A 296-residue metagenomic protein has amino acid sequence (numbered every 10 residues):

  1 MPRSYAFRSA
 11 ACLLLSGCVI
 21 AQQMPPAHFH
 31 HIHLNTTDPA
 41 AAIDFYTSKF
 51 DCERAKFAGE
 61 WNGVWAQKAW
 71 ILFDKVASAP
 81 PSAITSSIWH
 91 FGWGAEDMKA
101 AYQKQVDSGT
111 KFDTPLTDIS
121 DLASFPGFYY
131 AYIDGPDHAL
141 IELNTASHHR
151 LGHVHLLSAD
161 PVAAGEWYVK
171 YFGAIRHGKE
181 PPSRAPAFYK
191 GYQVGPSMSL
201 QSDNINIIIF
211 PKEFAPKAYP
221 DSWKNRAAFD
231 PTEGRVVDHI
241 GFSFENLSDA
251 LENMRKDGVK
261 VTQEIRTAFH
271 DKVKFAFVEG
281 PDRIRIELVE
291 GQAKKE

Functional and structural regions predicted by a protein language model:
M1-A6: N-terminal secretory signal peptides that target proteins for export/translocation
R8-C18: Bacterial N-terminal signal peptides
I20-Q22: Terminal presequence/propeptide segments associated with secretion/organelle targeting and zymogen/polyprotein
M24, H30-I71, V76, D121-G127 (+5 more regions): Core segments of cupin and vicinal oxygen chelate
A27-T37, N62-W65, P80-V106, Y129-D134 (+5 more regions): Vicinal oxygen chelate
T47-D51, E96-D97, Q103-T110, V169 (+3 more regions): Sec-exported extracytoplasmic/periplasmic mature domains
F73-A79, I141-N144, I209-P220, L288-V289: Amphipathic N-proximal alpha-helical interface segments
Y102, V106-L157, G178-Q201, F242 (+1 more regions): Vicinal oxygen chelate
